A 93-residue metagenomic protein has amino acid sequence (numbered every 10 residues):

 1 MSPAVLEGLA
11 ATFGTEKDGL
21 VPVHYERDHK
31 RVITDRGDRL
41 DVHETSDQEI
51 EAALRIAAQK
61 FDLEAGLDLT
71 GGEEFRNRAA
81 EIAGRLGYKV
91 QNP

Functional and structural regions predicted by a protein language model:
M1-P93: Extended intrinsically disordered terminal tails
